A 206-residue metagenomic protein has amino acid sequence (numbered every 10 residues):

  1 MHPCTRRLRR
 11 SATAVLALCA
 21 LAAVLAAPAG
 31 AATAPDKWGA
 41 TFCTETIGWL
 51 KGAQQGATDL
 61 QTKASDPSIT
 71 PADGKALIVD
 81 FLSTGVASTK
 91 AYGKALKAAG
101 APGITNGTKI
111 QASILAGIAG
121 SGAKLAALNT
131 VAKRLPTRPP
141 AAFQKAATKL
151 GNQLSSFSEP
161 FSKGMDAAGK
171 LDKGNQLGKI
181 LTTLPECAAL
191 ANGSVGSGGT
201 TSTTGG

Functional and structural regions predicted by a protein language model:
H2-V15: Bacterial N-terminal signal peptides that target proteins for export
A12, A22-T41, T200-T204: C-terminal region of N-terminal signal peptides and the immediate post-cleavage residues of exported proteins
L25-A32, G169-L177: Short, intrinsically disordered, charge-biased short linear motifs at domain edges
G30-T46, L60, P67, P71: Disorder-to-helix initiation segments
W49-A132, A146-A167: Alpha-helical segments in soluble extracytoplasmic regions
T130-P140: Amphipathic, charged alpha-helical scaffolds that flank and support histidine-based chemistry in signaling
T182-G206: Short, low-complexity, Pro/Ser/Thr/Gly-rich segments in the mature regions of secreted, periplasmic
